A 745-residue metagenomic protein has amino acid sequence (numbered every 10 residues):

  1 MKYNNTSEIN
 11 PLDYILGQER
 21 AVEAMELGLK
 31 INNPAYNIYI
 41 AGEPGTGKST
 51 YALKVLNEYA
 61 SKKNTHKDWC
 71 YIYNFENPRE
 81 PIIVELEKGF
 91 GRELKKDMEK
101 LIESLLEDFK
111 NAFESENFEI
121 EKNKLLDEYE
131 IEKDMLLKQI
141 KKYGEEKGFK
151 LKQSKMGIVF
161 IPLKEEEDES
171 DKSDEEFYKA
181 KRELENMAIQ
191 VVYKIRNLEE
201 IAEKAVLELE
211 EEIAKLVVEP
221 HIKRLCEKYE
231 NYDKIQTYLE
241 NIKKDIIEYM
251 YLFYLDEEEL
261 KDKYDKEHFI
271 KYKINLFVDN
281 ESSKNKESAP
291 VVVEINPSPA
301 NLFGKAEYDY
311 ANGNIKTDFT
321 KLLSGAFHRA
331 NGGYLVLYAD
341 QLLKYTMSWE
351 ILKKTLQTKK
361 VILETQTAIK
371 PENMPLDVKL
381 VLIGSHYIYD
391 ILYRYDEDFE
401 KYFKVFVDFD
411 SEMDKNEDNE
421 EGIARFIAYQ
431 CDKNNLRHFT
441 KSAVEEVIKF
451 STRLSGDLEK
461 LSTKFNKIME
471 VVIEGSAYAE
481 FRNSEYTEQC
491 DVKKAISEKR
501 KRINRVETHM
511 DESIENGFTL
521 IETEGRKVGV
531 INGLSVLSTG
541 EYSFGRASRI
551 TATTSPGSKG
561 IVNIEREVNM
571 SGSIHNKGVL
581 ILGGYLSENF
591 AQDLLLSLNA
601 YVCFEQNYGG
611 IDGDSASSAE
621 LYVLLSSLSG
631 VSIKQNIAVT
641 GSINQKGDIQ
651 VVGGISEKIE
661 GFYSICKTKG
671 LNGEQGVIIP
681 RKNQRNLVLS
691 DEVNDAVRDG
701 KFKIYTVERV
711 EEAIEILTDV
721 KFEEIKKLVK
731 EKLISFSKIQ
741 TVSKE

Functional and structural regions predicted by a protein language model:
M1-Y393, D398, K404-N416, E420 (+7 more regions): Conserved ASCE/P-loop NTPase catalytic core
D318-T320, F327, G333, A339-T346 (+7 more regions): Peripheral, non-AAA+ core regions of ATP-driven protein-machinery
